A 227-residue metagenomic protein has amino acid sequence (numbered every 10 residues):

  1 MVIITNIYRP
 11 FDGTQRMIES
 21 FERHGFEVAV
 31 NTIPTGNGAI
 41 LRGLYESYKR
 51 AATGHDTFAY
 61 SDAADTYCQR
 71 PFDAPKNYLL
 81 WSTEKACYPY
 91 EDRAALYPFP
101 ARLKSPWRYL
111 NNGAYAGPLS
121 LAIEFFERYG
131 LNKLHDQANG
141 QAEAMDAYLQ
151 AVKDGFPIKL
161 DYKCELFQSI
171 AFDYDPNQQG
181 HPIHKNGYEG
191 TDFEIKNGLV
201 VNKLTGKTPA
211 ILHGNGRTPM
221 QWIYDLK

Functional and structural regions predicted by a protein language model:
M1-I4, G13, D73, T218-K227: Juxtamembrane luminal stem/stalk of type II transmembrane Golgi/ER carbohydrate-processing enzymes
M1-T57, S120: N-terminal anchoring/stem segment of glycosyltransferases
N6-F11, K85-C87, R217: Short polar catalytic/cofactor-binding loops
V28-T35, W81-A86, Q137-Q141, K159-L166: A generic structural motif
P34-S61, D65-P71, K104-L110, N139-Y148: A conserved donor-nucleotide-binding helix/loop in the catalytic core of Leloir-type glycosyltransferases
Y45-R93, A116-F126: GT-A fold catalytic core of metal-dependent nucleotide-sugar glycosyltransferases, centered on the diacidic
R93-P106: Short, flexible, basic/aromatic active-site loop/helix in glycosyltransferases
W107-Y224: Catalytic core and acceptor-binding pocket of nucleotide-sugar-dependent glycosyltransferases
